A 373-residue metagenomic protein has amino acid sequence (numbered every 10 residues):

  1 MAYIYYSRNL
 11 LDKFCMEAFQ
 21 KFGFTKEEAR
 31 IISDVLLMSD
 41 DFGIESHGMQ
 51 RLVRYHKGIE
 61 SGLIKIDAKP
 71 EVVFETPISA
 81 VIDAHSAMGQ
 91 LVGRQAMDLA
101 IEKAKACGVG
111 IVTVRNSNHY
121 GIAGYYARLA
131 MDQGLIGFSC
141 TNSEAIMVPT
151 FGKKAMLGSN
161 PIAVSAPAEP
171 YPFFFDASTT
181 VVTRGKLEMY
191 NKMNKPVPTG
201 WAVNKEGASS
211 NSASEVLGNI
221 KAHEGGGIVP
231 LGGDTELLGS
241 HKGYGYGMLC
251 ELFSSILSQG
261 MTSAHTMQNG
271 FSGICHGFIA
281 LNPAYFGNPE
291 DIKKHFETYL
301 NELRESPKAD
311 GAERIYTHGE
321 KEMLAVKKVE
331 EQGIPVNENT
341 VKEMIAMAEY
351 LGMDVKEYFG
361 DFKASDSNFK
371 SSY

Functional and structural regions predicted by a protein language model:
A2-L11, L252, L257, H265-Y373: Catalytic-core signal marking the mid-to-C-terminal active-site face
I4-S7, F24-G48, I64-E75, G270-G273: N-terminal glycine-rich anion-binding loops that anchor highly charged ligand groups
H47-I101: Active-site cofactor/substrate anionic-group-binding motifs, chiefly glycine- and Lys/Arg-rich phosphate-binding loops
V73-S79, D83, Q95-G110, S210-L231: Residues forming anionic-ligand binding surfaces in small-molecule and nucleic-acid pockets of primarily soluble enzymes
A80-E169, A177-S178: A generic, well-ordered mixed alpha/beta core segment in the N-terminal half of proteins
M147-A222: Phosphate/diphosphate-binding glycine-rich loops and adjacent basic-rich segments that engage nucleotide
P196-H265: Secondary-shell segments that build the walls of catalytic and ion/ligand-binding clefts
